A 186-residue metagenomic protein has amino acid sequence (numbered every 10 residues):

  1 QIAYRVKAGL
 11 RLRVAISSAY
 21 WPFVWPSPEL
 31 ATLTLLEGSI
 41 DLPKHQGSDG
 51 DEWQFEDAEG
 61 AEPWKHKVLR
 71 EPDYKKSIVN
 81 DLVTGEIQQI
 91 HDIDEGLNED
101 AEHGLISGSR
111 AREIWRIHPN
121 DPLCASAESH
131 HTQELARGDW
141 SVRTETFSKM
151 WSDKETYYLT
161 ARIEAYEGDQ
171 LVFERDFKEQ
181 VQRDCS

Functional and structural regions predicted by a protein language model:
Q1-S186: Glycine/threonine-rich phosphate-binding loop and adjacent beta-strand/alpha-helix elements that clamp
